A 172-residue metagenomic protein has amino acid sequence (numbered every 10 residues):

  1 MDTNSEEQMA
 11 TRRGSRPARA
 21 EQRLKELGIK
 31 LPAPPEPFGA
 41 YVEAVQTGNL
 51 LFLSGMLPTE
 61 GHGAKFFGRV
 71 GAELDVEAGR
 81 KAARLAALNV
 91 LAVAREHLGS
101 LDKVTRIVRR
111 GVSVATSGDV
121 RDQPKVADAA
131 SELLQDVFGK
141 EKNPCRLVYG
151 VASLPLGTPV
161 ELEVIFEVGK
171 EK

Functional and structural regions predicted by a protein language model:
D2, A10-K172: Short, polar/acidic, helix-capping and beta-turn segments at strand->helix junctions that line the mouths
